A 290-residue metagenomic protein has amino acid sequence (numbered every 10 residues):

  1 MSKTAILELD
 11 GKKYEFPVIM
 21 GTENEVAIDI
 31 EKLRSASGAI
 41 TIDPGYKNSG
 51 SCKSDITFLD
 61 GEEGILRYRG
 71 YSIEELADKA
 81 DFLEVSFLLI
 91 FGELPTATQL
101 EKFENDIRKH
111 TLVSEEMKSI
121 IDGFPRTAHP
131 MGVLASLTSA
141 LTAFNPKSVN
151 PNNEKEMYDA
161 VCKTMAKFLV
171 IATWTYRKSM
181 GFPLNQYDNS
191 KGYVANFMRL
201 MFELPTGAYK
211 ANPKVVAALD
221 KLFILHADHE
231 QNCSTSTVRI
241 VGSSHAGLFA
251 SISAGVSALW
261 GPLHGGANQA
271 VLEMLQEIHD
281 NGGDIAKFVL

Functional and structural regions predicted by a protein language model:
S2-L290: Hydrophobic alpha-helical bundle cores within soluble ligand-binding/oligomerization subdomains
